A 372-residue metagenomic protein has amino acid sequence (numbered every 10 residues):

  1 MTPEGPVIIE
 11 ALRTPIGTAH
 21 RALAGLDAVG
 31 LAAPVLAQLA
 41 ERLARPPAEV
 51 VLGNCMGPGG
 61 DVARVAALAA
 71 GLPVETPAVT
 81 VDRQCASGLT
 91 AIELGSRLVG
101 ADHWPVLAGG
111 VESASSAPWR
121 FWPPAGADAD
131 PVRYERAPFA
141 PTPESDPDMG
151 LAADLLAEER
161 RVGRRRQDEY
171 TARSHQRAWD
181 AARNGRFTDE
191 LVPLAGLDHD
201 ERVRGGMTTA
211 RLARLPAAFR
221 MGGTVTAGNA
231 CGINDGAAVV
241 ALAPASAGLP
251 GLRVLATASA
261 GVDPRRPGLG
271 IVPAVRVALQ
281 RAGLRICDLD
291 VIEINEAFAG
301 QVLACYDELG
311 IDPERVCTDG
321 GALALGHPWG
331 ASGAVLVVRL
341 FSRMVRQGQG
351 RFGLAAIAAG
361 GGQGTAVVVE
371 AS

Functional and structural regions predicted by a protein language model:
M1-A28, A210-L269, P273-V277, V338 (+3 more regions): Condensing-enzyme catalytic core mediating Claisen C-C bond formation in acyl metabolism
R13, A33, R166-G251, P313-R315: N-terminal extracellular/periplasmic Venus flytrap/periplasmic-binding protein-like
A24-A125, L191-D200, I286-L309: Conserved beta-ketoacyl condensing-enzyme motif
A28-L43, V62, A66, A91 (+6 more regions): Short, well-ordered amphipathic alpha-helical segments that serve as non-catalytic structural scaffolds within diverse
N54-W104, E144-D148, G206-G232, E308-V338 (+1 more regions): Conserved catalytic cysteine-centered active-site region of acyl-thioester-dependent Claisen-condensing enzymes
R83-V111, A157-R186, V239-S246, Y306 (+2 more regions): Active-site-proximal alpha-helical scaffold in enzymes
H103-L155, E159: Flexible glycine-/small-residue-enriched beta->alpha junction loops that bind anionic phosphate/pyrophosphate groups
D154, L255-A324: Active-site pocket-lining segment
